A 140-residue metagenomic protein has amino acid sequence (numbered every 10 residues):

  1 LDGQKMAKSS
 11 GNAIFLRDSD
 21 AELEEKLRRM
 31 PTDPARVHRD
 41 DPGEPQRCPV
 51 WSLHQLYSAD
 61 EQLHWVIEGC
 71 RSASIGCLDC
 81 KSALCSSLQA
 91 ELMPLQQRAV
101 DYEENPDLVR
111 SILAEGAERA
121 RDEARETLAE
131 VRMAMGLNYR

Functional and structural regions predicted by a protein language model:
L1-R140: Conserved nucleotide- and phosphate/pyrophosphate-binding catalytic cores in adenylate/nucleotidyl-handling enzymes
